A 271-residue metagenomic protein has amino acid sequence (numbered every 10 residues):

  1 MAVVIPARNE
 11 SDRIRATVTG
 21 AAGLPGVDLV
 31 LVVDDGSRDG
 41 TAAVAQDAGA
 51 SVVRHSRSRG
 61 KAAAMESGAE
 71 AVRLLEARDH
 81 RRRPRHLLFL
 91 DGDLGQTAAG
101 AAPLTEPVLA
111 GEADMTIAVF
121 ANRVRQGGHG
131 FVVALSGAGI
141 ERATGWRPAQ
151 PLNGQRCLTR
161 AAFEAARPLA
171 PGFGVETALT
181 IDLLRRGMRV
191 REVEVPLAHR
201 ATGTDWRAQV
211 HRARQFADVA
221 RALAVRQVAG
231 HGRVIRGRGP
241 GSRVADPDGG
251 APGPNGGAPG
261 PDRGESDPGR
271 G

Functional and structural regions predicted by a protein language model:
M1, P168-A170, G174-G271: Hydrophobic helical membrane-anchoring modules
M1-A2, A22-V32, G40, R85: Short loop->beta transition adjacent to catalytic acidic/histidine clusters or analogous donor-positioning motifs
N9-G23: Short, well-formed alpha-helical segments that are part of the catalytic scaffolds of diverse glycosyltransferases
D12-A16, D39-A48: Acidic helix N-cap motif at the loop->helix transition within catalytic regions of sugar-transfer enzymes
V33, H55, L90-G92: Catalytic metal- and UDP-sugar-binding loop of GT-A-like glycosyltransferases, i.e., residues flanking the conserved
D34-A42, L94: A conserved acidic beta->alpha catalytic loop
S56-R59, A63-A71, P84-H86, T97-F173 (+1 more regions): Acceptor/aglycone-binding surface of glycosyltransferases and processive sugar-polymer synthases
R78-G95: Short beta-strand-to-loop acidic/aromatic patch adjacent to the donor-nucleotide binding site
